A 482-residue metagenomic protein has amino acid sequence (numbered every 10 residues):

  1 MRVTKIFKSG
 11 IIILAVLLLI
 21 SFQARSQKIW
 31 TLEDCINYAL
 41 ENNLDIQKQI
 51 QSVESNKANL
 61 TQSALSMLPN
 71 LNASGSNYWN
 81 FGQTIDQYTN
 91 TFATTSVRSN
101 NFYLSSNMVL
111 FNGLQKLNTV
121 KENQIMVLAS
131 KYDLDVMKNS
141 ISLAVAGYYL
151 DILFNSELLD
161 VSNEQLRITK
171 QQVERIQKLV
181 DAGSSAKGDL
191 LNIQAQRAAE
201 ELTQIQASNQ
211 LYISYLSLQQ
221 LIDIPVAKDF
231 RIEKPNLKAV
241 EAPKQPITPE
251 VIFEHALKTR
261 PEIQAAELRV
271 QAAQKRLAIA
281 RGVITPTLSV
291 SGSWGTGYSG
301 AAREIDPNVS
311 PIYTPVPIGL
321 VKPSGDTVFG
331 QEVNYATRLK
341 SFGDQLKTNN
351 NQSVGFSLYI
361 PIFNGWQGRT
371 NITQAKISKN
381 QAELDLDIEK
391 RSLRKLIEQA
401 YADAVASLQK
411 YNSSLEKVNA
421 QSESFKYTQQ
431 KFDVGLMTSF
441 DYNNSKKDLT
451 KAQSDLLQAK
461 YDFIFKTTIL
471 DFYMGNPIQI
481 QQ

Functional and structural regions predicted by a protein language model:
M1-Y38, S208-E254, E304-N308, Y313-K340 (+1 more regions): Terminal intrinsically disordered/low-complexity segments used for targeting and assembly
R2, S140-A256, D403, S407 (+2 more regions): Periplasmic alpha-helical coiled-coil/stalk elements that build and connect Gram-negative outer-membrane
F22-S76, G82, V226, E233-Q274 (+2 more regions): Bacterial Sec-pathway N-terminal export signals of envelope proteins
Q47-Q51, A64-L65, S96, L110-K138 (+5 more regions): Sec/SRP-type N-terminal targeting helices
T61, A199-I224, Y411-N476: Short segments within alpha-helical structural elements
T61, S105, A278-I279, S357: Outer-membrane beta-barrel architecture
S74-M108, N236-K244, S291-I360, Q482: Small/polar, glycine/serine/threonine/aspartate-rich low-complexity segments that form flexible
Y103-S105, Y149, F253, G355-S357 (+1 more regions): Membrane-embedded beta-strand positions in outer-membrane beta-barrel channels/transporters
